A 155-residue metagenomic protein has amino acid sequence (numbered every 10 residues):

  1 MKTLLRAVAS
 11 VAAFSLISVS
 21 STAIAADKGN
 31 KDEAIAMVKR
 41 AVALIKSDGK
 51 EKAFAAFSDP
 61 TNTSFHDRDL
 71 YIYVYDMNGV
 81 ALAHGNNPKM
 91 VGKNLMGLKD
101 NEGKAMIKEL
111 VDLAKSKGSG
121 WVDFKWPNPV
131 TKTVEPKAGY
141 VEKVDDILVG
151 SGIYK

Functional and structural regions predicted by a protein language model:
K2-K155: N-terminal membrane-sensor/transducer module of prokaryotic signaling receptors
